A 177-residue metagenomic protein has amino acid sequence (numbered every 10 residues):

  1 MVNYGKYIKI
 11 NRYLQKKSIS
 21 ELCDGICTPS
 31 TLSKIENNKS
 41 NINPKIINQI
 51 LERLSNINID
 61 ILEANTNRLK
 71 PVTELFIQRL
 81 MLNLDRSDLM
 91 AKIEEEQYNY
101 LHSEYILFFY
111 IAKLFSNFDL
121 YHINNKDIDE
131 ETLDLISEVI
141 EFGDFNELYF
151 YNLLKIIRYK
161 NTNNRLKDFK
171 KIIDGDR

Functional and structural regions predicted by a protein language model:
M1-L14: A short, Lys/Arg-rich alpha-helix, primarily the initiator
I10, S20-E21, Q49: Alpha-helical residues within helix-turn-helix
Q15-K34: Short alpha-helical DNA-recognition segment
N43-I61: DNA major-groove recognition helix of helix-turn-helix/homeodomain DNA-binding modules
D60, R86-Q97, I123-I140, T162-D176: Alpha-helical repeat scaffolds
T66-L69, H102-L107, F142-L153, R177: Alpha-solenoid helical repeat architecture
L69-N125, E130: Helix-turn-helix/homeodomain-like alpha-helical modules used for DNA recognition and transcription-factor dimerization
